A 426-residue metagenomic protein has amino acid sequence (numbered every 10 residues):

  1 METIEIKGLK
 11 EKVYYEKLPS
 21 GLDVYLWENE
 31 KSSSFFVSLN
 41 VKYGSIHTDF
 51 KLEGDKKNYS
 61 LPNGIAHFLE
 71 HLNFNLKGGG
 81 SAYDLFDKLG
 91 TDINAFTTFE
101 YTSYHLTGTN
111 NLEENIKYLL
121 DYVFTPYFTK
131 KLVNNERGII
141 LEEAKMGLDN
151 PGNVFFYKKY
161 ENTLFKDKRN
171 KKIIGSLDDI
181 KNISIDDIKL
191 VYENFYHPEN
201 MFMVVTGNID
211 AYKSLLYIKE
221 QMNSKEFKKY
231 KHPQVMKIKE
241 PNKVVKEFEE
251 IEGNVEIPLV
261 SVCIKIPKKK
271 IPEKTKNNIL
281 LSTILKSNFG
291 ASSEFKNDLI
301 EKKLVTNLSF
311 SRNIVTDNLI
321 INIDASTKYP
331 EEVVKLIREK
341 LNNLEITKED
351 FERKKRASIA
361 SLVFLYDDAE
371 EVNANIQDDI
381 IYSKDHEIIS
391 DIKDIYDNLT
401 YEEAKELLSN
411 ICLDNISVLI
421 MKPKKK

Functional and structural regions predicted by a protein language model:
M1-S81, Y192-D298, I416-K426: His/Glu-rich zincin catalytic helix
W27, S34-T48, S81-Y122, F156-D178 (+5 more regions): M16 family metallopeptidases and their MPP-like homologs
D121-K130, Q221-K229, E339-K348: A common structural junction motif
P126-N135, N150: Short secondary-structure capping/junction motifs at helix and strand boundaries
K145-N150, V244-E256, A360-I376, I380: Short, low-order "capping/linker" segments at domain edges
